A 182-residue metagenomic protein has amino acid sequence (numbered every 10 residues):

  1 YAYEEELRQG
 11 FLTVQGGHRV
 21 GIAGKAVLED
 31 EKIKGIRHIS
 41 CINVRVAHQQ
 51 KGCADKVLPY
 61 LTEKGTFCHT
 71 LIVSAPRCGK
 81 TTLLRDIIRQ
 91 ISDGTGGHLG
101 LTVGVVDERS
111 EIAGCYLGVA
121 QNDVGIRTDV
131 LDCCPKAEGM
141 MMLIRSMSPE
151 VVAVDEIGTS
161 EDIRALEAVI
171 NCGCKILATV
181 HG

Functional and structural regions predicted by a protein language model:
Y1-R8, L84-Q90: Phosphate-interacting basic helix/loop segments used at nucleotide- and nucleic-acid interfaces
A2-F67: P-loop NTP-binding catalytic core
C53-E108: P-loop NTPase nucleotide-binding module
E63-G65, A75-P76, D93-H98, A120-D123 (+2 more regions): Conserved catalytic network of the ASCE P-loop NTPase/AAA+ motor domain
V73-P76, D129-C133, V154-E156: Glycine- and other small-residue-rich loops at beta-strand/loop junctions that grip anionic moieties
L83, K136-M142, A165: Well-ordered alpha-helical segments embedded in enzymatic catalytic cores
S92-M141: P-loop NTPase switch/communication element
M147-G182: Conserved P-loop NTPase nucleotide-binding/switch module
